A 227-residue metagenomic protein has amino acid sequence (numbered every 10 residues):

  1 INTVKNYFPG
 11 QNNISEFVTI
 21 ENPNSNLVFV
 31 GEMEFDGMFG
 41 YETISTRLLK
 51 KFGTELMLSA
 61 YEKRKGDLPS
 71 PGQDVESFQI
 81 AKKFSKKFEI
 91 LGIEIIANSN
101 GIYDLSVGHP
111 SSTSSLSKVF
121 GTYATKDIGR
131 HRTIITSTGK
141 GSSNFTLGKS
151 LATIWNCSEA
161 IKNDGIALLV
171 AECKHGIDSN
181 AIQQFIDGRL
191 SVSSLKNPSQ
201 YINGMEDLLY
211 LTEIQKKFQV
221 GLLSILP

Functional and structural regions predicted by a protein language model:
I1-V4, N163: Alpha/propeptide regions of enzymes that mature by internal proteolysis
T3-R130: Conserved, well-structured core segments that form the ligand-binding/active-site neighborhood of functional domains
V28-V30, T133-S137, L168: Structural motif
M38-I44, T146-G148, A181: A short secondary-structure junction signal
I96-N98, S137-G141, I166, A171-K174: Histidine- and/or cysteine-centered catalytic micro-motif in compact active-site loops
I102, S143-F145, G176-N180: Short acidic/glycine-rich loop or secondary-structure boundary segments that cap or lie
G139-S150: Short, glycine-rich nucleotide/cofactor-binding loops
S150-P227: C-terminal non-catalytic interaction/assembly regions of soluble proteins
